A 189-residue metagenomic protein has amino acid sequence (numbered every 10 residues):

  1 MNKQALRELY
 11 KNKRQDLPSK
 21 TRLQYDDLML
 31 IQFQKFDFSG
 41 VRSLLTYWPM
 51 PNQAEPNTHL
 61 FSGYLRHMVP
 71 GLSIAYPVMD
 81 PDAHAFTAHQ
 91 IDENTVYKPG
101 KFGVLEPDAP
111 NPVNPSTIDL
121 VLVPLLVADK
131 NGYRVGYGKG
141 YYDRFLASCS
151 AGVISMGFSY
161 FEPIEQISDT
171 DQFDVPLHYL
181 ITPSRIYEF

Functional and structural regions predicted by a protein language model:
M1, A5, N12-D16, G71 (+4 more regions): Surface-exposed, charge/polar-rich loops and edge strands
M1-K101, L105-V113: N-terminal active-site beta-alpha-beta segment that forms phosphate/nucleotide-binding and substrate-recognition loops
M29-I31, V123-A128: Short, charged low-complexity linear motifs
L44, V121-L122: Receiver (REC) domain switch-region micro-motif
Y47, P124, P183: Conserved residues at the C-terminal ends of beta-strands
P49-N52, L126-K130: Short glycine-rich anion-binding loops that position phosphate/pyrophosphate groups of nucleotides and phosphorylated
H84, Y141-Y142: Short phosphate-engaging motifs
G138: Short polar/charged helix/loop
